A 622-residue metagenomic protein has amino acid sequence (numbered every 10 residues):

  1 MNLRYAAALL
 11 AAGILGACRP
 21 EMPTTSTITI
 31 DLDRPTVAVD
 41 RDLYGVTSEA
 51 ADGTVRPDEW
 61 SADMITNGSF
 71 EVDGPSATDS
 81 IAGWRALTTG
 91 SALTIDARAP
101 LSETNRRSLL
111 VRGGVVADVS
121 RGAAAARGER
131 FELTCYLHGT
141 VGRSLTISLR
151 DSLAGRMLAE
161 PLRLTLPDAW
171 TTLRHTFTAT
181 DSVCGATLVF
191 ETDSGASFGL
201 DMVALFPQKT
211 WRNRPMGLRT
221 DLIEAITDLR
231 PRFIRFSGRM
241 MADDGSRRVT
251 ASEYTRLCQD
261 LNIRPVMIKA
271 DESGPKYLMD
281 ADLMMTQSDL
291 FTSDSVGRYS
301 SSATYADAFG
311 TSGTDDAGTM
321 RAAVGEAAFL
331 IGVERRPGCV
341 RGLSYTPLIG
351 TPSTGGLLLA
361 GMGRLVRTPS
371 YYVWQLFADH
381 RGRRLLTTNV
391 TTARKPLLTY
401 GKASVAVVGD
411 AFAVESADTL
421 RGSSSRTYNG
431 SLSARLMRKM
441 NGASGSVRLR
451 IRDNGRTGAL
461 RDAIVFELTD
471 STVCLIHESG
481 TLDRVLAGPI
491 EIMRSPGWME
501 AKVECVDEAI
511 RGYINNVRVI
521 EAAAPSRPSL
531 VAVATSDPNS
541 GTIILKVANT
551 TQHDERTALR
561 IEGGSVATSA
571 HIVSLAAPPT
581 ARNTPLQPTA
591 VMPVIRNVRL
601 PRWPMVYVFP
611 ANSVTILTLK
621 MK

Functional and structural regions predicted by a protein language model:
M1-A7: Bacterial N-terminal signal peptides that target proteins for export
C18-K402, N516, E521-K622: Non-catalytic accessory regions flanking glycosidase/transglycosidase catalytic cores in CAZymes
L109-V116, D410-L420, S424-Y428, M440 (+4 more regions): Extracellular beta-rich ligand/substrate-recognition surface
G114-L133, L166-P167, S423-L432, K439-A443 (+1 more regions): Extracellular/lumenal carbohydrate-interaction signature centered on repeated Trp-anchored short motifs
L145-I147, S152, A463-A487: Trp/Tyr-centric glycan-recognition "aromatic platform" motifs on solvent-exposed beta-strand/loop surfaces
E160-P161, S479-K502: Short, aromatic/His-centered strand-loop micro-motif at the edge of beta-sheets
V408-I476: Secretory/extracellular carbohydrate-interaction modules and structurally similar beta-sandwich "look-alikes"
L432-L436, S495-A523: Carbohydrate-binding surfaces in secreted/extracellular proteins
